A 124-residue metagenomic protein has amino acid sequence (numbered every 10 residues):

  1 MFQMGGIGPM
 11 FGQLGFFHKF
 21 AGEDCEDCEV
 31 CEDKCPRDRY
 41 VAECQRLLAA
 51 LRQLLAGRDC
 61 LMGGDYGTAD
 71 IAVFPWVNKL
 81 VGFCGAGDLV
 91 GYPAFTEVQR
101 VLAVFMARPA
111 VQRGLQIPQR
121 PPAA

Functional and structural regions predicted by a protein language model:
Q3-A107: GST-like fold's C-terminal all-alpha helical module
G64, G114-L115: A generic structural-conservation signal
Q112, Q119-A124: C-terminal helix/juxtamembrane-tail motif
